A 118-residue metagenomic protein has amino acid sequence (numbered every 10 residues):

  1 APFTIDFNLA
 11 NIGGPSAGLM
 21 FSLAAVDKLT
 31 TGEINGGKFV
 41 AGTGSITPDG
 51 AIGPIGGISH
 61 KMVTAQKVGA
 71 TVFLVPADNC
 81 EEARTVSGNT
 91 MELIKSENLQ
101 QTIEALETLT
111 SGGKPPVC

Functional and structural regions predicted by a protein language model:
A1-C118: C-terminal recognition in membrane/secretory proteostasis and scaffolding
